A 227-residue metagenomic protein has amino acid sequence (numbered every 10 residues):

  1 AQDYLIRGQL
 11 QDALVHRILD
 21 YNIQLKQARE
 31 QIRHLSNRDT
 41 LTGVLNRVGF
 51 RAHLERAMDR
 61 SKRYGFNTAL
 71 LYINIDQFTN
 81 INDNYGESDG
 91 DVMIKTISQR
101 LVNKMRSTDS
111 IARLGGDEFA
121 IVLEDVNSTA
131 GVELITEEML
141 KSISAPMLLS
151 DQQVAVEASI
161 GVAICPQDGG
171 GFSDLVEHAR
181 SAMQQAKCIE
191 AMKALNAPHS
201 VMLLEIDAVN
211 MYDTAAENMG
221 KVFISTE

Functional and structural regions predicted by a protein language model:
A1-K26: N-terminal membrane insertion elements
I6, I111, E138, S142 (+3 more regions): Cyclic nucleotide signaling catalytic output domains
G8-L10, D125-N127, Q167: Hydrophobic/aromatic docking surface of two-component receiver
L19-R33, A186-E190: The C-terminal output helix
A28-L45, D59: Amphipathic HAMP/coiled-coil signal-transducing linker helices that couple sensory inputs to cytosolic output domains
N46-A69, D76-R106, A112-G116, A120-I121 (+5 more regions): Conserved long alpha-helical elements within nucleotide-processing catalytic cores of c-di-GMP signaling and class III
V122-E124, A163: Short hydrophobic/aromatic beta-strand micro-patches that form the beta-sheet surface supporting nucleotide- or nucleic
Y212-T226: C-terminal capping/lid region of NAD(P)-dependent oxidoreductase domains
